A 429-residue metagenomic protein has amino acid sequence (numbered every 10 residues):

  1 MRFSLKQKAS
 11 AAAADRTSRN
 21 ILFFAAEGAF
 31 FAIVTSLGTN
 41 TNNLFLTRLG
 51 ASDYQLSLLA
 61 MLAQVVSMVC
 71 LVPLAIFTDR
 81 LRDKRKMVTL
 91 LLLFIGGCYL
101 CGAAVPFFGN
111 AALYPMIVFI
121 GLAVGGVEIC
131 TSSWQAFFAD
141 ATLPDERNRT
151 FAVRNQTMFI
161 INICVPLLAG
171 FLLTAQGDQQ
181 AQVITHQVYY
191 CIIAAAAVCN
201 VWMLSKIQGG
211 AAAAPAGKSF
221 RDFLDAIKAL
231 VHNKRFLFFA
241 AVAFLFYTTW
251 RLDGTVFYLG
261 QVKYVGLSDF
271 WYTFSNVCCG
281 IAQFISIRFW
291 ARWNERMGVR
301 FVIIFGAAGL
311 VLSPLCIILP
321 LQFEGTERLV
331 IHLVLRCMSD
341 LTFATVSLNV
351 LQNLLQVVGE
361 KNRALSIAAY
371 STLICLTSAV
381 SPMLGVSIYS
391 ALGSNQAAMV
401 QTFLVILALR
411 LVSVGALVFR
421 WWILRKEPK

Functional and structural regions predicted by a protein language model:
R2-V69, T78, M158, R235-G280: Helix-loop boundary and gating motifs at the non-cytosolic
A29, C98, A111-C130, E327-T345: Hydrophobic core of transmembrane alpha-helices in multi-pass small-molecule transporters, especially MFS/SLC-type
V69-D83, L173, I285-V299, Y389: Helix-to-loop junctions at the C-terminal end of transmembrane segments in multipass secondary transporters
K84, L173-A194, Y389-R410: A membrane-interface helix-boundary motif in multi-pass transporters
L92-A111, A308-T326: C-terminal ends and interior cores of transmembrane alpha-helices in multi-pass membrane transporters/permeases
V127-T142, F343-G359: Intracellular juxtamembrane helix-capping segments at the cytosolic ends of symmetry-related transmembrane helices
S205-D225, E427-K429: Flexible cytoplasmic inter-helical loops of multi-pass small-molecule transporters
F301-S347: C-terminal transmembrane helical hairpin of 12-TM major facilitator-type secondary transporters
